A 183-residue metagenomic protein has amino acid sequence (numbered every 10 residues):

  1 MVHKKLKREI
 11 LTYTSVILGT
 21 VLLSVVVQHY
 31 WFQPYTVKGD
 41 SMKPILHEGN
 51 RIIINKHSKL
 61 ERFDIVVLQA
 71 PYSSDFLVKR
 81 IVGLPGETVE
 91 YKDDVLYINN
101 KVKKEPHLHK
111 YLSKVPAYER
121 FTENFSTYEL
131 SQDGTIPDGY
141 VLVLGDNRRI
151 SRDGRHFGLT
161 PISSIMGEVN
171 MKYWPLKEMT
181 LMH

Functional and structural regions predicted by a protein language model:
V2-I10, V26, E48-H183: Soluble "head" domains of membrane/secretory-pathway proteins
T12-Y30: Hydrophobic membrane-insertion alpha-helices, especially the h-region of bacterial N-terminal signal peptides
S24-M42: Aromatic-capped interface at the extracytoplasmic side of an N-terminal signal-anchor transmembrane helix
I45: Conserved functional loop/turn residues at catalytic and ligand-binding sites
